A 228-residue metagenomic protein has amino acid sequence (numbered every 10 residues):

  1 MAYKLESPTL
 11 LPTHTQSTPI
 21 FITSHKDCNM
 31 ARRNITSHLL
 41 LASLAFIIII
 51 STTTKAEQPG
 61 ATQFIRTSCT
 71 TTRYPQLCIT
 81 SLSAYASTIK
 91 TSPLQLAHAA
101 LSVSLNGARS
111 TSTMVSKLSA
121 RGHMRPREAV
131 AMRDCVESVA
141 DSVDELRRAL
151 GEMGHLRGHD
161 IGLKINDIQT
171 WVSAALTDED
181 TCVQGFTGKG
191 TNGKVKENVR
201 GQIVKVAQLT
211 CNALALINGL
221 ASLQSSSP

Functional and structural regions predicted by a protein language model:
M1-P59, P228: Terminal membrane/secretory targeting segments in land-plant proteins
A2, A31-R32, A56-P228: Folded extracytoplasmic luminal domains of secretory or organellar precursors
